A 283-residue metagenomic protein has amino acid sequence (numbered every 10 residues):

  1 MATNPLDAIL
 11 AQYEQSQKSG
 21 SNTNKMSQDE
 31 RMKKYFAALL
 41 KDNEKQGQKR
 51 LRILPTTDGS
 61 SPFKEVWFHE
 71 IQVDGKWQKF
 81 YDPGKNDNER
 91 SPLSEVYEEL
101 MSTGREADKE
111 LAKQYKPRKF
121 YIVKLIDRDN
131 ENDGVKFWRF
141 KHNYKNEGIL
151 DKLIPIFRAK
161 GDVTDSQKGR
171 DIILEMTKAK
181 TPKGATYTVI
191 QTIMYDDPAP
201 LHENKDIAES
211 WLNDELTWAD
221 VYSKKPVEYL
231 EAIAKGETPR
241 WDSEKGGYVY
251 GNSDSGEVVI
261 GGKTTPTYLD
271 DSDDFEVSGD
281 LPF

Functional and structural regions predicted by a protein language model:
A2-L6, L10, Y222-F283: Acidic, gly/ser/pro-rich intrinsically disordered tails
A2-V163, T217-D220, K224, E228-E231 (+1 more regions): OB-fold ssDNA-binding interfaces and closely related basic DNA-contact patches used across DNA replication/repair
K79, T188, Y248-Y250: Short linear proline/tyrosine/threonine-rich motifs used for host-factor recruitment and membrane trafficking/assembly
T103-D108, I173-A185, G236-P239: A broadly tuned preference for mixed-charge, low-complexity surface segments
R118, K160-D171, R240-S253: Short glycine-rich, low-complexity/disordered patches
F137-A208: Extended serine/threonine-enriched, polar tracts that run as long, contiguous segments within proteins
Q191-G247: Structured partner-binding subdomains within large eukaryotic complex subunits
